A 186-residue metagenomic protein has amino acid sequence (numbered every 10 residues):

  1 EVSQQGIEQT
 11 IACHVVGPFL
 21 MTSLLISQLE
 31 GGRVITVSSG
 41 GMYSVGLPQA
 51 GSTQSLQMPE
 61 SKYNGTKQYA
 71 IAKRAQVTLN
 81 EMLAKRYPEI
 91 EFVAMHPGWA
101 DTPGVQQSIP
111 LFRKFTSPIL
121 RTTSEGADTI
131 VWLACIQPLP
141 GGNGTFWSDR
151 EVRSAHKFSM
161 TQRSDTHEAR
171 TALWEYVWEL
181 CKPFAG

Functional and structural regions predicted by a protein language model:
E1-D101, K182-G186: Rossmann-fold NAD(P)H-dependent dehydrogenase/reductase core
V2, T53-K62, S108-F115, S154-T161: Short glycine/proline- and charge-enriched loop/turn segments that cap or connect secondary-structure elements
I11-H14, Q68-A72, I119-T123, T166 (+1 more regions): Aromatic-acidic/polar surface patches that form glycan- and anion
V16-F19, R74-T78, S124-D128, T171 (+1 more regions): A structural signal for well-ordered alpha-helical segments within the folded catalytic domains of diverse enzymes
S44-L47, T102-Q106, R153-K157: Short acidic/His/Gly/Ser-rich catalytic and metal-binding motifs that mark active-site loops of diverse hydrolases
K62-T66, W99-D101, V105-E125: Alpha-helical membrane-targeting segments
S117-F158, H167-A172: C-terminal helical subdomain
R163-G186: Non-catalytic terminal and boundary segments that flank Rossmann-like NAD(P)-dependent oxidoreductase
